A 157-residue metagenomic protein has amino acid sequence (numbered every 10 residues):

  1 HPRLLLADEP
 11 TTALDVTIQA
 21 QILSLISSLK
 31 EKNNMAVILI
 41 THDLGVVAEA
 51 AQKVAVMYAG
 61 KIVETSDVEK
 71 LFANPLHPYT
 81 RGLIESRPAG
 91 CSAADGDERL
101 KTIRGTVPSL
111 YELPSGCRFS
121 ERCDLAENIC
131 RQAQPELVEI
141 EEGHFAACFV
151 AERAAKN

Functional and structural regions predicted by a protein language model:
H1, Y58-A59, R122, E142: Residue-level recognition of short loop/turn positions
P2, L6-P10, L14-G96: P-loop NTP-binding/switch modules centered on Walker-like glycine-rich loops
D67-N157: Charged, flexible cofactor/metal-binding loops and thiol motifs
